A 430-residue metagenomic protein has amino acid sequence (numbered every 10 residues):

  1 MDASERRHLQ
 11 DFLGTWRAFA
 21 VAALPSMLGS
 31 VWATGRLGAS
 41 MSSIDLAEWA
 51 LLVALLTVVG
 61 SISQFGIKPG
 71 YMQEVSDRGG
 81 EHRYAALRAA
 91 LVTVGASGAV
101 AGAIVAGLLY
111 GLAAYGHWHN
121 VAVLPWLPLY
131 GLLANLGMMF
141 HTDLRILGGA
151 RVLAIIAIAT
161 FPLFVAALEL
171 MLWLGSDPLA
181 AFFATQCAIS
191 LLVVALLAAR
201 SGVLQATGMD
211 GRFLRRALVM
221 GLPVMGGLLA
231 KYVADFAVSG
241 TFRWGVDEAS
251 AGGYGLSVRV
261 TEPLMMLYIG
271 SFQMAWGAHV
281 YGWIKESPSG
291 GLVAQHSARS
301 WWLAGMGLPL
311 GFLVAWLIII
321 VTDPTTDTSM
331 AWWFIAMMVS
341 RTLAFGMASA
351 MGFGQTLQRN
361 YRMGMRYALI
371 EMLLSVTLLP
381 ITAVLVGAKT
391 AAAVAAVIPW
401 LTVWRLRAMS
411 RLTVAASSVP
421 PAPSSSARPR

Functional and structural regions predicted by a protein language model:
M1-F12, P125, R151-I155, G175-A184 (+3 more regions): Interhelical loop/hinge segments that connect adjacent transmembrane helices in multipass membrane
R7-K68, V165, L222-A249, R259 (+4 more regions): Signature of the first transmembrane helix
G14-M27, L51-L52, T57-Y110, K285-G311 (+1 more regions): Membrane-water interface segments that mark the loop-to-transmembrane alpha-helix transition
G14-V31, A157-T160, F182-S201, Q205 (+2 more regions): Transmembrane helical elements of multi-pass membrane transporters/channels
S30, T34, Q64-G79, I146 (+2 more regions): Helix-loop junctions and terminal segments of transmembrane helices in multi-pass membrane transport/translocation
S43, Y110-L127, E248, L313-L343 (+1 more regions): Interfacial segments at transmembrane-helix termini and the short loops linking adjacent helices
L124-P128, A154-V203, I370-P380, L385-T413: Hydrophobic alpha-helical transmembrane segments
L133-I155, S340-A368: Membrane-interface junctions at transmembrane-helix termini in multi-pass inner-membrane proteins
